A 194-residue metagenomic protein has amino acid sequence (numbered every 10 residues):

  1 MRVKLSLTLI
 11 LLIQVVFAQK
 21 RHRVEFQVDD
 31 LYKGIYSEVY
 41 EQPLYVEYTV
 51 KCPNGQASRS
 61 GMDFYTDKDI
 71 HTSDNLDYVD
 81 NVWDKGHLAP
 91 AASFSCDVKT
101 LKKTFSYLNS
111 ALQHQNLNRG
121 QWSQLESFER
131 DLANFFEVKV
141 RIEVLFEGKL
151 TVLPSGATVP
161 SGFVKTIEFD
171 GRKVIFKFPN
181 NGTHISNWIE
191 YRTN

Functional and structural regions predicted by a protein language model:
R2-L9: Sec-dependent signal peptide recognition, specifically the positively charged N-region followed immediately by
L9-A18: Hydrophobic h-region of N-terminal signal peptides that target proteins for export in Gram-negative bacteria
Q14-V15, D30, S110: Generic detector of short, well-ordered, non-transmembrane alpha-helical segments enriched in hydrophobic residues
Q19-V24: Cleaved targeting-peptide boundary
F26-D84: Short, His- and charge-rich active-site/binding loops that engage polyanionic ligands
R59, K68-N194: Domain-level detector of nuclease and nuclease-like folds in predominantly extracellular/periplasmic contexts
